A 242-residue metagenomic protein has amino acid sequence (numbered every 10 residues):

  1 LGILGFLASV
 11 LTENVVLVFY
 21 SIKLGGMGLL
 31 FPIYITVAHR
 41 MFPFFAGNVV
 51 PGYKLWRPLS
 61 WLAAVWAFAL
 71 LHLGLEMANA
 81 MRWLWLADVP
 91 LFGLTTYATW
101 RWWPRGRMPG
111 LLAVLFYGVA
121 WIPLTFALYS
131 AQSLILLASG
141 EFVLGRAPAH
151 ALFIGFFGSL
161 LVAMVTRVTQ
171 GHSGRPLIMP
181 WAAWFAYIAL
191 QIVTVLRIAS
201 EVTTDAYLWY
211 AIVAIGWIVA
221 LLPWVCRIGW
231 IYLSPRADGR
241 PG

Functional and structural regions predicted by a protein language model:
L1-G5, L29-L30, R57-F68, L115-Y129 (+1 more regions): Small-residue-rich segments of transmembrane alpha-helices in multi-pass membrane proteins, especially helix faces
I3, V37, M41, F92-T96 (+3 more regions): Amphipathic, well-ordered alpha-helical segments in soluble domains
L7-F19, T36-P58, G74-W85, A98-F116 (+4 more regions): Juxtamembrane membrane-water interface segments of multi-pass membrane proteins, especially cytoplasmic-side
V16-Y34, G145-F156, I215-I218: Alpha-helical transmembrane segments
L24, R40, Y117, A151 (+2 more regions): Divalent metal-coordination and catalytic microenvironments
M27-I35, P90-R101, G216-P223: Alpha-helical transmembrane segments and their membrane-interface exit regions
A69-L73: Accessory "access/gating" subregions that flank catalytic or transport cores
V89-T95, L152-A163: Generic alpha-helical transmembrane segments
